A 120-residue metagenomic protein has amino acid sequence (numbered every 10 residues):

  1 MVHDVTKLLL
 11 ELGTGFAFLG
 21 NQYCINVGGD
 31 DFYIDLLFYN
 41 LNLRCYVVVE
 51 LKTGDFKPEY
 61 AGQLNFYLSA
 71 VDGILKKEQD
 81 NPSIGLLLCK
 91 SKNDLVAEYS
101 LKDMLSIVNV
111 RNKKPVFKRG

Functional and structural regions predicted by a protein language model:
V2-G120: Charged, terminal alpha-helix-loop-beta segments that serve as non-catalytic nucleic-acid engagement and/or assembly
